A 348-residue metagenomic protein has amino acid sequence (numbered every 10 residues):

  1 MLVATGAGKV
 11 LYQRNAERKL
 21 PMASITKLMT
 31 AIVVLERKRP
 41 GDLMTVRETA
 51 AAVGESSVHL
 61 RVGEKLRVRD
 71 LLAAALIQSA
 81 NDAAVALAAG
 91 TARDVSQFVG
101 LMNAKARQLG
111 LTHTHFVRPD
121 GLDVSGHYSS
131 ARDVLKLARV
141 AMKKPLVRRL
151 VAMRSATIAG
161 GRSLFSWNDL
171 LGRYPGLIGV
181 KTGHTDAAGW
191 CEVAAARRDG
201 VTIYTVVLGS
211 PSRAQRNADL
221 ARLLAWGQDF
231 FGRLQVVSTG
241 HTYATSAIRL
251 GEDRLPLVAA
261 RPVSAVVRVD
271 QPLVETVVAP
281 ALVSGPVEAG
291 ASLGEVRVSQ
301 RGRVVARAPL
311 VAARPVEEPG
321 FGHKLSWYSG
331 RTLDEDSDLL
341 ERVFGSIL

Functional and structural regions predicted by a protein language model:
M1-P145: Active-site-adjacent loops and short helices of periplasmic peptidoglycan-processing enzymes
D123-Y128, R132-L348: Domain-terminus/edge residues, biased toward the C-terminal soluble/receptor-binding domains of extracytoplasmic
